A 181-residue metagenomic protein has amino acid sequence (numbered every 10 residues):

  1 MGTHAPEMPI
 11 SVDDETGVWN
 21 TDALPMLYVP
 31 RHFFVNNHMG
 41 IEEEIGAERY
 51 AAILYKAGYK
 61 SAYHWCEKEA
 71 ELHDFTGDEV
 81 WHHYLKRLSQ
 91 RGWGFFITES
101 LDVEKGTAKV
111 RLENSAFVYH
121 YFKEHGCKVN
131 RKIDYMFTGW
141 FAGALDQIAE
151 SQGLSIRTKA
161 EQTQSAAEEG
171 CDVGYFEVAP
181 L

Functional and structural regions predicted by a protein language model:
M1-Y135, S151-C171, E177-L181: N-terminal accessory segment detector
F141-A144: Mixed-charge, glycine-accented linear interaction segment located at domain edges/termini
I148: Active-site or metal-binding loop neighborhoods of secreted/extracellular toxin and effector enzymes
